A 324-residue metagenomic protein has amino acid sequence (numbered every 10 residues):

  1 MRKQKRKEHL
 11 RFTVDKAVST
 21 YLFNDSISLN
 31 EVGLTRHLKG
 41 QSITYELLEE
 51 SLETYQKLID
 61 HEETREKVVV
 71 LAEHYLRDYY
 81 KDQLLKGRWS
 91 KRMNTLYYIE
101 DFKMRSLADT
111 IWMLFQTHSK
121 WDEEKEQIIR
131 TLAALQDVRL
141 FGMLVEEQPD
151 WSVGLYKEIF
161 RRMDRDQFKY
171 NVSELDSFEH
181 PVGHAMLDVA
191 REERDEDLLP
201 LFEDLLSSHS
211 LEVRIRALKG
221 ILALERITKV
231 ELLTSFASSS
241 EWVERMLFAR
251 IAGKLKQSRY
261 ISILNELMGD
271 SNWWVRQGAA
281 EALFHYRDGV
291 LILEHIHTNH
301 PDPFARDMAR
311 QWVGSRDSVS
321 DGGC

Functional and structural regions predicted by a protein language model:
M1-K86, M93: N-terminal topogenic membrane-targeting module
T35-K39, L71-L84, M104-Q116, D137-E147 (+6 more regions): Amphipathic alpha-helical scaffolding segments comprising HEAT/armadillo-like alpha-solenoid repeats
E49-H61, E244, W274-V275, D302-R306: Membrane-interacting alpha-helical segments
E50, I59, E66-T131, Q136-V138: Long, mid-chain structured domain cores
E62-L71, M93-F102, E124-L135, V153-R165 (+8 more regions): Structural detector for internal amphipathic alpha-helices that build alpha-solenoid repeat scaffolds
G87-R88, T117-W121, Q148-S152, F178-H180 (+4 more regions): Short inter-helical turns and helix N-cap capping residues of alpha-solenoid HEAT/ARM repeat scaffolds
L267, V275-R276: Extended hydrophobic secondary-structure segments
L293-H295, H300-M308, S315: Alpha-helical oligomerization segments
